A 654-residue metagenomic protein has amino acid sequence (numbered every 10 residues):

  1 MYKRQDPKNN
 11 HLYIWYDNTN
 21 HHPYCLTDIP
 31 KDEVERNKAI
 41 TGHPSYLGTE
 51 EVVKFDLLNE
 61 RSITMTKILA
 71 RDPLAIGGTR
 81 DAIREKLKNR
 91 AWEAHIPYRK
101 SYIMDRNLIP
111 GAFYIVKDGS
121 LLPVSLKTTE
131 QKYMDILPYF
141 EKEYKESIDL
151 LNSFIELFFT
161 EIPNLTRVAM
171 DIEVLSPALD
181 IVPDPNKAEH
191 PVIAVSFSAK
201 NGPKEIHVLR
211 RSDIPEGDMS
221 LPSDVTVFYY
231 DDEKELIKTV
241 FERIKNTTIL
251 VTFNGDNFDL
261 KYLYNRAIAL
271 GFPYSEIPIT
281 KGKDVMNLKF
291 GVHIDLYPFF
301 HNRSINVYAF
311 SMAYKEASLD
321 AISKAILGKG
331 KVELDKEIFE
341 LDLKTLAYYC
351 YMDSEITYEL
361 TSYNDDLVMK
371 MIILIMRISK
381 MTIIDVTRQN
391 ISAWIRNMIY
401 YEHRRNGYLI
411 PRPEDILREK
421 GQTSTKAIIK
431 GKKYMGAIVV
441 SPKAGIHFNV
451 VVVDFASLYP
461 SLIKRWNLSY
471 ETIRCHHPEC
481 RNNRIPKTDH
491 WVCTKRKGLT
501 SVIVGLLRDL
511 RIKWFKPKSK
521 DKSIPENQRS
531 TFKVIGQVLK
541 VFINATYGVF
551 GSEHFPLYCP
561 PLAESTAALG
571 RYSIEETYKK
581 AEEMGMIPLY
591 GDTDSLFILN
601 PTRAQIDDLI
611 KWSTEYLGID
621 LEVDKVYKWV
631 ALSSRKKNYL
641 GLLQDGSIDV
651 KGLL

Functional and structural regions predicted by a protein language model:
M1-Y46, E143-I249, Y264, K426: Conserved RNase H-like, two-metal-ion catalytic cores of nucleic-acid enzymes
Q5, L26-E33, N37-T79, V208-A313: Conserved DEDDh/DEDDy metal-dependent 3′-5′ exonuclease domain
Y46, E51, N59-L165: N-terminal accessory regions of nucleic-acid-interacting proteins
M104, P110, Y114-K117, L122-D135 (+6 more regions): Common nucleic-acid-contacting/processivity interface regions adjacent to the catalytic cores of nucleic-acid enzymes
K132, L260-K261, I277-I279, K283-K289 (+4 more regions): Catalytic nucleotidyl-transfer cores of nucleotide-processing enzymes
L157-E205, R211-S212, T239, K495-F555: Active-site cores of enzymes that catalyze phosphoryl transfer or operate on phosphate-rich substrates
K245-N257, L263, F299-W394: Acidic, Mg2+-coordinating catalytic module of metal-dependent nucleases/exonucleases that use a two-metal-ion mechanism
L599-L654: C-terminal polymerase-core module
